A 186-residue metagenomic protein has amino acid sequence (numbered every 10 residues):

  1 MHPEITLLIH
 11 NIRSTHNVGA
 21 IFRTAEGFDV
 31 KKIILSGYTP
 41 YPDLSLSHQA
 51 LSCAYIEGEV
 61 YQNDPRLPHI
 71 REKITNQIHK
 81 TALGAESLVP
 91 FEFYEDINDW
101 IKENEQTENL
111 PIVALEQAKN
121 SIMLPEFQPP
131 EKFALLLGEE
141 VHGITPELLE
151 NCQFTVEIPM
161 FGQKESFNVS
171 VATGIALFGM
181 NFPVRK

Functional and structural regions predicted by a protein language model:
M1-K186: Post-transcriptional modification and biogenesis factors for structured RNAs of the translation apparatus
